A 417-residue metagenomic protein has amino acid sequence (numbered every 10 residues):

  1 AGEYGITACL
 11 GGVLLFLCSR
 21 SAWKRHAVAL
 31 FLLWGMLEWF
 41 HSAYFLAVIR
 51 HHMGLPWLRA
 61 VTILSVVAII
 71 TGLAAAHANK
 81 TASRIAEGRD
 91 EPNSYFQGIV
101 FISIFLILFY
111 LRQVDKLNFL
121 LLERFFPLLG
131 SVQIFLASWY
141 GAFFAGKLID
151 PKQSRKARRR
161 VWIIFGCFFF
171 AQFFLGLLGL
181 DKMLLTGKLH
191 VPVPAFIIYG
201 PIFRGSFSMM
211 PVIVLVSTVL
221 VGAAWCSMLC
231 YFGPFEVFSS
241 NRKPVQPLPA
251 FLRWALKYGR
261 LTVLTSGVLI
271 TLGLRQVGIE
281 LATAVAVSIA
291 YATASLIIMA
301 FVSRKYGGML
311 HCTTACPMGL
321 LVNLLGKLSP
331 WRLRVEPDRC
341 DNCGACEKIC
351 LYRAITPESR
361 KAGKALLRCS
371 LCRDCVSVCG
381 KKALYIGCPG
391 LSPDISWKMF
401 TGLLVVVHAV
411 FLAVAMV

Functional and structural regions predicted by a protein language model:
A1-D90, Q113-V114: Topology signature of small-to-medium multi-pass alpha-helical membrane proteins
G2, S21, R360, C388-L391: Generic structural signal for short, solvent-exposed loop/turn connectors between secondary structure elements
L10-G12, V212-I213, G363: Short hydrophobic "helix-edge" motifs at membrane interfaces and signal-peptide entry regions
A22-F31, F126-S131, R360-L367, L371: Short alpha-helical packing/oligomerization segments
N79-I349, R353, P357-E358, L367 (+2 more regions): Non-ligating segments of multi-cofactor redox enzymes
D374: Cys/His-coordinated zinc-finger cores
